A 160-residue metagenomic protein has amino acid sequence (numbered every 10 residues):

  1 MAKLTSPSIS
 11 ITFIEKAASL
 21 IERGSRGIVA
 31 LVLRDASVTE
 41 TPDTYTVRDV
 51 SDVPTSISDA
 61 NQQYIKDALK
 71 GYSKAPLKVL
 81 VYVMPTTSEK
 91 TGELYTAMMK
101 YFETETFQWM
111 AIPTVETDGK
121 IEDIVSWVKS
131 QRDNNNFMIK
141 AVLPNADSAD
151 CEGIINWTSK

Functional and structural regions predicted by a protein language model:
M1-K160: Surface-exposed assembly/interface segments
